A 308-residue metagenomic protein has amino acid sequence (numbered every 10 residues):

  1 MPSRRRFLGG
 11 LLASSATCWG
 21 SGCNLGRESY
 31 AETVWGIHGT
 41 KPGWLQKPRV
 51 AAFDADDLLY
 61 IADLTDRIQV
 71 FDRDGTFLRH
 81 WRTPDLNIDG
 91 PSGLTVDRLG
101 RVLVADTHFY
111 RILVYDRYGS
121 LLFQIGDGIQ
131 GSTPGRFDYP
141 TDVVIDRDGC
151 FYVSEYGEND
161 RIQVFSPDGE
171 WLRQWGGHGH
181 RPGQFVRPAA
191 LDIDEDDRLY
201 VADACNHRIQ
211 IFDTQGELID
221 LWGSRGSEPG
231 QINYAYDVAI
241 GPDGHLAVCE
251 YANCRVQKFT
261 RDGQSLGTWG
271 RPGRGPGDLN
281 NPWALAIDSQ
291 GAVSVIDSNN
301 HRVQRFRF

Functional and structural regions predicted by a protein language model:
M1-S15: N-terminal secretory signal peptides and thylakoid transit peptides that target proteins across membranes
C23-F308: Eukaryotic scaffold repeat domains enriched in small/polar residues
